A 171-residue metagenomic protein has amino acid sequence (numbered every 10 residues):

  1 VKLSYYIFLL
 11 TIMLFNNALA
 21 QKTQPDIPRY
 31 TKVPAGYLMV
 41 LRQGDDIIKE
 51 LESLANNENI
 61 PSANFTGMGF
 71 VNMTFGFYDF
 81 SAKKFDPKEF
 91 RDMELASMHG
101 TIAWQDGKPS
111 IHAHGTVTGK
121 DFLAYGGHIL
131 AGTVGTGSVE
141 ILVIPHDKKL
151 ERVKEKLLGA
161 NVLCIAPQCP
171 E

Functional and structural regions predicted by a protein language model:
V1-Y5: Positively charged n-region of N-terminal signal peptides that target proteins for export
Y6-N16: Bacterial N-terminal signal peptides
Q21-G36, R42-T66, N72-I111, T116-E171: N-terminal intrinsically disordered, cationic/polar leader segments that include organellar targeting peptides
